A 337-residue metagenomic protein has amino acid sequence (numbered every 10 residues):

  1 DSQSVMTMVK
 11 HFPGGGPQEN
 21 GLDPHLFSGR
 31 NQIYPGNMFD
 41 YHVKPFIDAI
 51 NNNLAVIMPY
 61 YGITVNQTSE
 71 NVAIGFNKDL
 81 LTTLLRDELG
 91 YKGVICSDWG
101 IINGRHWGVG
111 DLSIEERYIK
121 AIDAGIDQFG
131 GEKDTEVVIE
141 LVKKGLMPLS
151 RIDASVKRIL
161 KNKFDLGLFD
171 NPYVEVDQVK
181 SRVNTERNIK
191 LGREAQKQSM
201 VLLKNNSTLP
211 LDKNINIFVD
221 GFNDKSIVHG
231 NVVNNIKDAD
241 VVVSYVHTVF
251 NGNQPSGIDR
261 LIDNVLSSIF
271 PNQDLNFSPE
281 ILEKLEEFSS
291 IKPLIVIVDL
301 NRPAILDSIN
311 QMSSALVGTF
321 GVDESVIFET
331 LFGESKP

Functional and structural regions predicted by a protein language model:
D1-G131, T135-E140, P148-R151, R158: Second-shell residues forming the walls of enzyme active-site clefts
S2-S4, N53, G167-N171, L202-N216: Surface-exposed helix-capping loop/turn segments at secondary-structure junctions
G15-P24, N66, F169-Y173, N251-S256 (+1 more regions): Short acidic/His/Gly/Ser-rich catalytic and metal-binding motifs that mark active-site loops of diverse hydrolases
D48-A49, N162, L202: Short alpha-helical functional segments enriched in proximate histidine and acidic residues
R105-H106, T135-L149, K190-P337: C-terminal non-catalytic regions of proteins with extracellular/luminal or membrane-system context
L149-N171: Mid-to-C-terminal alpha-helical segments outside catalytic/metal-binding sites
P172-N184: Flexible, acidic loop-helix segments that line cofactor/substrate-binding pockets
